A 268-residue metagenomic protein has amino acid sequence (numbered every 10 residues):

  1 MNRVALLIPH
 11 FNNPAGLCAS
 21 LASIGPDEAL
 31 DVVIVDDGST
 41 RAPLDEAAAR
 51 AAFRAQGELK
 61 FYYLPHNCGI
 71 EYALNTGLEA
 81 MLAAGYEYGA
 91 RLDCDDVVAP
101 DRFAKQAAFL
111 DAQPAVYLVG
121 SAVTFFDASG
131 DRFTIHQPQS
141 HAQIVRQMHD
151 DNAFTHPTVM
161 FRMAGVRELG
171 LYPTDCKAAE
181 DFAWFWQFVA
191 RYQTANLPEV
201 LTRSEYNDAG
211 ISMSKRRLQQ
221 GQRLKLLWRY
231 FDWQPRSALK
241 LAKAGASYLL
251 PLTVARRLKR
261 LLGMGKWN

Functional and structural regions predicted by a protein language model:
N2-I8, S23-I24, L30-D36: Hydrophobic targeting segments
N13-P26: Short, well-formed alpha-helical segments that are part of the catalytic scaffolds of diverse glycosyltransferases
L21-A22, L44-E46, N75, A99-D111: Short alpha-helix within the catalytic core of nucleotide-sugar-dependent glycosyltransferases
D36-A47, H66, D93: A conserved acidic beta->alpha catalytic loop
L64-A83: Glycine-rich, basic loop-to-helix element that forms the pyrophosphate-binding segment of sugar-nucleotide handling
Y86-V97: Short beta-strand-to-loop acidic/aromatic patch adjacent to the donor-nucleotide binding site
D101-F133: Conserved donor NDP-sugar-binding/catalytic core segment of glycosyltransferases
Q139-L218, Q222: Conserved nucleotide-sugar donor-binding catalytic segment
